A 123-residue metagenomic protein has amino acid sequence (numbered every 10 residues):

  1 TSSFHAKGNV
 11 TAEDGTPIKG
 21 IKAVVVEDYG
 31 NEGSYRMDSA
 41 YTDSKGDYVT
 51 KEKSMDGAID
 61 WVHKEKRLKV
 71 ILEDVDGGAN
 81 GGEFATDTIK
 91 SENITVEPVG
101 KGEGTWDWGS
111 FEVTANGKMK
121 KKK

Functional and structural regions predicted by a protein language model:
T1-H5, K19-K123: Long luminal/extracellular ectodomains of secretory-pathway precursor proteins
K7-K19: Structural motif
